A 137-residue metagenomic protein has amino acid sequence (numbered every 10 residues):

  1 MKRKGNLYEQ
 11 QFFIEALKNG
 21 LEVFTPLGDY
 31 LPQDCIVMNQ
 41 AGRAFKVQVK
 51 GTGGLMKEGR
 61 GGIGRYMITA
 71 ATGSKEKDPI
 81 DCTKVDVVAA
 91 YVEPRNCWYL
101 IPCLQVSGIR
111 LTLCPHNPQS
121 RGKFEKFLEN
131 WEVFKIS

Functional and structural regions predicted by a protein language model:
M1-L31, I36-S137: Mixed-charge (Asp/Glu-Lys/Arg
